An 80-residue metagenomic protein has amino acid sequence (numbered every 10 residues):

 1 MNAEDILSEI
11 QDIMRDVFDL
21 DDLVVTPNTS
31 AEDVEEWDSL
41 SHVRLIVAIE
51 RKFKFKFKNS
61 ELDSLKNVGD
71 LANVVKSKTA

Functional and structural regions predicted by a protein language model:
N2-W37, S41-I46, R51-A80: Phosphopantetheine-dependent thiolation modules in NRPS/PKS and related acyl-activating systems
